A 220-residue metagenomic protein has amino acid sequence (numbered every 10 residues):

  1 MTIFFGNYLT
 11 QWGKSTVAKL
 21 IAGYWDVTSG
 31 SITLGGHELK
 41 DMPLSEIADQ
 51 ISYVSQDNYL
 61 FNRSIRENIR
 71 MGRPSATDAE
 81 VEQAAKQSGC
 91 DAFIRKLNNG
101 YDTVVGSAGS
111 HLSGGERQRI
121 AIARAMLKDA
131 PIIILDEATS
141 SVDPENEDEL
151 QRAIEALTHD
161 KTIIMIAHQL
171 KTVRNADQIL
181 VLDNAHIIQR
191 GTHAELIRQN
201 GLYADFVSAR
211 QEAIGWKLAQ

Functional and structural regions predicted by a protein language model:
L9: P-loop (Walker A) phosphate-binding loop of NTP-binding proteins
W12-G13: ATP-binding Walker
T16, A22-Y24, A48-D57, I65-N68 (+2 more regions): ABC-family ATPase nucleotide-binding domain "signature/switch" substructure
T28-S31, N184: Conserved coupling/switch loops of ABC nucleotide-binding domains, chiefly the family-specific signature
G30-H37, I47: Conserved ABC transporter NBD signature motif
I69, R73-P74: A short, conserved alpha-helical patch in the ABC ATPase nucleotide-binding domain that forms the NBD-TMD coupling
R198-Q220: C-terminal boundary and immediately downstream tail of ABC-type ATPase nucleotide-binding domains
